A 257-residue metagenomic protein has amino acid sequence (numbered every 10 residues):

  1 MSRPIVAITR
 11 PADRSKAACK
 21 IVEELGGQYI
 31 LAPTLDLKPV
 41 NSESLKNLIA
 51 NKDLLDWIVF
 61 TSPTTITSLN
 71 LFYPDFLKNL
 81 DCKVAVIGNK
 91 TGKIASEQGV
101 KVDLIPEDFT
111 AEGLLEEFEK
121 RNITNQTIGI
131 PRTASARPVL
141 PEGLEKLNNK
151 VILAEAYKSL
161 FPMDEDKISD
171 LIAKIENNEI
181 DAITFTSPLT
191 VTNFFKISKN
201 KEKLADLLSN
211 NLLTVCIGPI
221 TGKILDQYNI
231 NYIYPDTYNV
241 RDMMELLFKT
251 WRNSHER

Functional and structural regions predicted by a protein language model:
M1-R257: Signature of uroporphyrinogen-III synthase
